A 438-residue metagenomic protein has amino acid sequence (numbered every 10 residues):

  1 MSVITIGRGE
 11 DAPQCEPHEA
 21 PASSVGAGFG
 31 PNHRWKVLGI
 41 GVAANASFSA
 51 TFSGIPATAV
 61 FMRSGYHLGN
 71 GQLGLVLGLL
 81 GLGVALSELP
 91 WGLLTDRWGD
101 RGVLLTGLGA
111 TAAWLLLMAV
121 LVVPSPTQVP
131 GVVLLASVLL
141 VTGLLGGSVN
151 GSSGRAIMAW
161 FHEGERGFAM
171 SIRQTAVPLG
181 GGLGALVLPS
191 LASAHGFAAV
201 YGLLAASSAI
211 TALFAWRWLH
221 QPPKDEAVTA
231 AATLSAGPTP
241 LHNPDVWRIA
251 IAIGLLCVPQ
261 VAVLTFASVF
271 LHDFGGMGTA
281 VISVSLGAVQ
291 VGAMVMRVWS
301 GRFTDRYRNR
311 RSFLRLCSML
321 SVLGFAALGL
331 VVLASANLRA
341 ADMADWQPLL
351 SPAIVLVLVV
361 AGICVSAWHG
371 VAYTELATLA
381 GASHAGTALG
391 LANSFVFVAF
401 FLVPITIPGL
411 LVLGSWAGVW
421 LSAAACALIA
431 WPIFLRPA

Functional and structural regions predicted by a protein language model:
E19-N32, H220-A250: Juxtamembrane intracellular "pre-TM" segments in multi-pass secondary transporters
I55-P56, D245-Q290: Extracytoplasmic gate region of multi-pass secondary transporters
L86-P126: Conserved MFS/SLC helix-loop-helix module at the cytosolic interface between two early adjacent transmembrane helices
S87-D100, M296-N309, L411: Helix-to-loop junctions at the C-terminal end of transmembrane segments in multipass secondary transporters
R97-L108, R306-M319: Cytoplasmic membrane-interface "Motif A"-like loop-to-helix N-cap segments of 12-TM Major Facilitator Superfamily
V138-A176: Cytoplasmic helix-loop-helix junction between adjacent transmembrane helices in 12-TM secondary transporters
R173-H220: Helix-loop-helix hairpin linking two adjacent transmembrane segments in secondary transporters
R311-A372: C-terminal transmembrane helical hairpin of 12-TM major facilitator-type secondary transporters
